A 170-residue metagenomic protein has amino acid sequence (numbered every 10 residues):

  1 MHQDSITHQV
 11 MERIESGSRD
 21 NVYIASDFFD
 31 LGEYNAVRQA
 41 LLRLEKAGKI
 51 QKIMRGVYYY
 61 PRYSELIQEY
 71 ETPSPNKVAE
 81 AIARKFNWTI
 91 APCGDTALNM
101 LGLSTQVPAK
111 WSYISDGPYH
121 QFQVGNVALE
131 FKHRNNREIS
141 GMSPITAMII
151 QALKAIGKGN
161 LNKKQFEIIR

Functional and structural regions predicted by a protein language model:
H2-I82: Short beta-edge/loop segments at beta->alpha junctions of small alpha/beta modules that act as binding/recognition
G32, L101, A152-I156: Generic structural signal for hydrophobic core residues of well-folded globular domains
V37, C93-G94, I145: Amphipathic alpha-helical interface surfaces
I53-G56, W88-V124: Short gly/ser-rich loop at a beta-strand->alpha-helix junction or flexible surface loop bordering the NTP-binding
K85: Basic nucleic-acid-binding interfaces
Q123-H133: A short, charged helix-loop
R134-R170: Hydrophobic alpha-helical interaction segments
